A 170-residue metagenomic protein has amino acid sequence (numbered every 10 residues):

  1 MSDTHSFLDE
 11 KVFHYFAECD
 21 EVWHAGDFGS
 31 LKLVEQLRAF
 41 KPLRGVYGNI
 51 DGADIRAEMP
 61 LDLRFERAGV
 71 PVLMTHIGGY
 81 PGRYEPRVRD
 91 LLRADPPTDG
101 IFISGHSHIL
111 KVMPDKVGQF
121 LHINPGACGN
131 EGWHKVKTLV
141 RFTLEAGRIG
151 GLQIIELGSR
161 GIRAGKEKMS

Functional and structural regions predicted by a protein language model:
M1-P71: Core catalytic region of metal-dependent phosphoesterases/phosphodiesterases, especially metallo-beta-lactamase-like
M1-T4, P71-I77, F120-G126: Active-site-proximal beta-strand elements of phosphoester/diester hydrolases
H5, F28-G29, I50-D51, G78-Y80 (+2 more regions): Catalytic metal-binding/acid-base residues of hydrolase active sites
K11-V12, E35, R56-E58, Y84-P86 (+3 more regions): Short, well-ordered secondary-structure micro-motifs
W23, M74-H76, I103: Structural motif
R44, R83-L152: Conserved beta-sheet core of the metallophosphoesterase superfamily
D51-P96, V117, N130-W133: Active-site-proximal segments of metal-dependent phosphoesterases and phosphodiesterases across multiple
L152-G165: Short, solvent-exposed aromatic-acidic interface loops
